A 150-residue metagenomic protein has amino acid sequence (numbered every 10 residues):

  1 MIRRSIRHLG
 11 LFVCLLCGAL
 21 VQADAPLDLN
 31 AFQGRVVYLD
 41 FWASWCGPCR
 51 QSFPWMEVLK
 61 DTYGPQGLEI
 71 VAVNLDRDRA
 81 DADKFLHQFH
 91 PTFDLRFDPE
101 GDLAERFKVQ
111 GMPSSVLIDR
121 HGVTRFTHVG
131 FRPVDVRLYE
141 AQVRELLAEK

Functional and structural regions predicted by a protein language model:
H8-A19: Bacterial N-terminal signal peptides
V21-A23: Boundary at the C-terminal end of the N-terminal hydrophobic targeting segment
R35-V36, F53-V73, H87-Q88: Conserved helix-turn-beta segment immediately C-terminal to the redox Cys motif in thioredoxin-like folds
R35-V37, F41-W45, G111: Short pre-active-site segment immediately N-terminal to redox-active cysteine/selenocysteine motifs in thiol-based
D40, A72, V116-L117: Hydrophobic beta-strand core positions in alpha/beta domains
F41-V58: Conserved redox-active cysteine motifs that mediate thiol-disulfide chemistry, especially di-cysteine Cys-X(1-2)-Cys
D83-H121: Short, internal strand/loop/helix patches that form the active-site neighborhood or redox-interaction surface
L117-K150: Thiol-/selenol-based redox modules, centered on thioredoxin-like and closely related oxidoreductase domains
